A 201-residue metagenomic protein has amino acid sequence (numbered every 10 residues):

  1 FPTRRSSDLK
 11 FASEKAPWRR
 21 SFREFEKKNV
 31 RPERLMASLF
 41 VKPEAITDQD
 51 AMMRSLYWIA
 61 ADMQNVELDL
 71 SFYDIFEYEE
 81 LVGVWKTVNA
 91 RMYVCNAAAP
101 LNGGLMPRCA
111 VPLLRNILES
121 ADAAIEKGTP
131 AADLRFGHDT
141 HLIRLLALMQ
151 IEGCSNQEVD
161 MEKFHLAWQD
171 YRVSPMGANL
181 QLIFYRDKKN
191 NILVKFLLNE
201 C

Functional and structural regions predicted by a protein language model:
R4-C201: Signature for phosphate-centric chemistry
